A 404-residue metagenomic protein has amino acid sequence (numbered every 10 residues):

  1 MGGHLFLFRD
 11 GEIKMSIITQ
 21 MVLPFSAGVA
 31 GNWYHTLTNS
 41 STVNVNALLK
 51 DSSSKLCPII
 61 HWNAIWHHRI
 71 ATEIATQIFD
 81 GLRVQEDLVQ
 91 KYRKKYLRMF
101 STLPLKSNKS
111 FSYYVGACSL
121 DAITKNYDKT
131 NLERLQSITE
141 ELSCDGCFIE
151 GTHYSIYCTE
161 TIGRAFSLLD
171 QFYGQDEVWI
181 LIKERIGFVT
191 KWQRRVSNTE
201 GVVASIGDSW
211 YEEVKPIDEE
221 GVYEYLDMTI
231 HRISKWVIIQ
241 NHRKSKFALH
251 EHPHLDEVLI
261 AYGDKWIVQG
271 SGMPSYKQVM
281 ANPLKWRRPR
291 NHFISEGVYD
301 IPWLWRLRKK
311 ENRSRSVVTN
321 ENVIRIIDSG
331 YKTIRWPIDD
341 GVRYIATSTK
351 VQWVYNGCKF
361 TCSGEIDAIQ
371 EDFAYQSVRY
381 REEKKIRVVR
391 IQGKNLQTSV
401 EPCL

Functional and structural regions predicted by a protein language model:
M1-I186: Aromatic-lined, polymer-binding surfaces characteristic of secreted/periplasmic polysaccharide-degrading enzymes
H4, L226-I230, E257, R290 (+2 more regions): Short, acidic/polar N-cap/turn motifs at the starts of alpha helices
I17, L23, N32, M228 (+4 more regions): Beta-sheet entry/capping signal
P58-W62, K246-A248, M280: Catalytic micro-motifs at enzyme active sites that drive phosphoryl/nucleotidyl and oxygen chemistry
N63-R69, T102, T190-N198, A346-K359 (+1 more regions): Short, conserved secondary-structure transition motifs
Y113-C118, H153-I267, A374, K385-N395: Carbohydrate-active enzyme catalytic cores, enriched for enzymes that act on polyanionic acidic polysaccharides
V268-G272: Catalytic Cys-His active-site segments of thiol-dependent hydrolases/isopeptidases
P274, Q278-L404: CBM-like, beta-strand-rich accessory domains located in the C-terminal region of large, secreted polysaccharide-active
